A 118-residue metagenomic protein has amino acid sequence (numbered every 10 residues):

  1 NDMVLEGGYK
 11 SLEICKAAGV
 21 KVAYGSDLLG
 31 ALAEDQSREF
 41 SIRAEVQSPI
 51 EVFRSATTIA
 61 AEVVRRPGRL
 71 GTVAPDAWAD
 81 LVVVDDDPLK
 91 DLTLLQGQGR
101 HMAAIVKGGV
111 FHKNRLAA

Functional and structural regions predicted by a protein language model:
D2-P88, A104: His/Asp/Glu-enriched, well-ordered alpha-helical/loop segment that forms or immediately abuts the divalent-metal
P88-L94: Short, Lys/Arg- and Gly-enriched loop/turn segments at beta-strand edges
L94-A103: Short, compositionally biased
G108-G109: Glycine-centered positions in the ABC transporter ATPase nucleotide-binding domain
